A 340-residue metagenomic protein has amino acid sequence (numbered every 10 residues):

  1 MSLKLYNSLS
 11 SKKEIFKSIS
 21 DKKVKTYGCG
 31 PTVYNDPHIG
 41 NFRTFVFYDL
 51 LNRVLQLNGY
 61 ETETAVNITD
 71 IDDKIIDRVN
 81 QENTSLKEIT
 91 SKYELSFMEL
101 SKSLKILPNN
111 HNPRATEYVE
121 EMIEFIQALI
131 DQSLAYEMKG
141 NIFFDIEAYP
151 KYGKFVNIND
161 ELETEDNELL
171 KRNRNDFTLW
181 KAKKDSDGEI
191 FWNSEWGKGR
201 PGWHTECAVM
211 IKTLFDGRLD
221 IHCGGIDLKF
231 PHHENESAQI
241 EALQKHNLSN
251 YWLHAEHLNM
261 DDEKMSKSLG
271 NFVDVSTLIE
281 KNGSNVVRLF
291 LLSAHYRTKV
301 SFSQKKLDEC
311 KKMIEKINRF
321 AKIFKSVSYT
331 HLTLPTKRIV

Functional and structural regions predicted by a protein language model:
M1-P31, D49, E120-K312, N318-I323: Alpha-helical recognition segments enriched in aromatics with Gly/Pro capping that present substrate-recognition
S10-K13, I19-K105: N-terminal, positively charged nucleic-acid-binding surface of large information/translation enzymes
H38, H204, T330: Conserved adenylation A10 loop of the ANL superfamily
Q56-G59, E94, M98-E124, K229 (+4 more regions): Non-catalytic interaction-recognition regions
E82-E88, N109, R297-S301: Short, polar/flexible loop-turn hinges at active-site or ligand-entry regions and domain interfaces
K102-I106, R319-S326: Charged/polar positions within long, soluble alpha-helices
Y329-T336: Conserved small/polar residues in nucleotide/adenosyl-binding loops
